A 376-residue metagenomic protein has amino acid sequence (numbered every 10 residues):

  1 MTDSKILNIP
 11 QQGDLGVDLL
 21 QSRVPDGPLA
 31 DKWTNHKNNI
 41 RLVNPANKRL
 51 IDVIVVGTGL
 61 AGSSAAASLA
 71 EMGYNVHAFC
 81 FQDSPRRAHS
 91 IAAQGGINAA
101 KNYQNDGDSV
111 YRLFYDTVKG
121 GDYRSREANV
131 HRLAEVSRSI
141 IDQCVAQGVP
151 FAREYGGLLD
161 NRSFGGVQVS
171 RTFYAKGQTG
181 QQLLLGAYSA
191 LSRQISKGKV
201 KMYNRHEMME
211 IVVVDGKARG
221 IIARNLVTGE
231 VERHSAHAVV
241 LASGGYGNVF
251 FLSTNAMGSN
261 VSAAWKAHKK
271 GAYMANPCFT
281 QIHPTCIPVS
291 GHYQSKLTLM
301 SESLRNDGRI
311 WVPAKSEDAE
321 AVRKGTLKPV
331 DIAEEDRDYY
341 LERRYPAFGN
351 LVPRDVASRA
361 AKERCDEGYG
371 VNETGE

Functional and structural regions predicted by a protein language model:
M1-V53, E71: Extreme N-terminal leader/targeting segments of oxidoreductases
K48-I51, V227-A238: Core beta-strand elements of the Rossmann-like FAD/NAD(P) dinucleotide-binding domain in flavoenzyme oxidoreductases
I51-A78: N-terminal Rossmann-like FAD-binding beta1-loop-alpha1 element of flavoenzymes
G59-L60, Q178, Y246: Residue-level detector of alpha-helix initiation sites
A70-I97: Glycine-rich FAD pyrophosphate-binding loop
N98-L133: Glycine-rich active-site loop/strand segments that organize a redox cofactor
Q143-E230, C286-L297: Conserved redox-cofactor binding core of oxidoreductases
K266, A272-E376: An anion/pyrophosphate-binding glycine-rich loop and adjacent beta-alpha core in soluble alpha-beta enzymes
